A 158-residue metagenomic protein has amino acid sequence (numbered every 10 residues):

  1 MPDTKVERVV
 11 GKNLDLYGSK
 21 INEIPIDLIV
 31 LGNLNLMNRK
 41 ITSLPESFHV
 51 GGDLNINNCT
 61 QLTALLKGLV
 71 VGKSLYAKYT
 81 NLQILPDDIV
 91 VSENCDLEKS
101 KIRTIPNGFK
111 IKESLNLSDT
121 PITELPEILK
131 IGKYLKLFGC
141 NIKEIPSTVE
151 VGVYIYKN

Functional and structural regions predicted by a protein language model:
V10-I21, V30-I41, V50-Q61, V70-L82 (+4 more regions): Concave beta-strand-loop units of leucine-rich repeat
I24, L44, L62-L65, L85 (+3 more regions): Canonical leucine-rich repeat
L129-K130, V149: Short, conserved loop/helix-junction motifs that constitute active-site signature segments in enzyme catalytic cores
